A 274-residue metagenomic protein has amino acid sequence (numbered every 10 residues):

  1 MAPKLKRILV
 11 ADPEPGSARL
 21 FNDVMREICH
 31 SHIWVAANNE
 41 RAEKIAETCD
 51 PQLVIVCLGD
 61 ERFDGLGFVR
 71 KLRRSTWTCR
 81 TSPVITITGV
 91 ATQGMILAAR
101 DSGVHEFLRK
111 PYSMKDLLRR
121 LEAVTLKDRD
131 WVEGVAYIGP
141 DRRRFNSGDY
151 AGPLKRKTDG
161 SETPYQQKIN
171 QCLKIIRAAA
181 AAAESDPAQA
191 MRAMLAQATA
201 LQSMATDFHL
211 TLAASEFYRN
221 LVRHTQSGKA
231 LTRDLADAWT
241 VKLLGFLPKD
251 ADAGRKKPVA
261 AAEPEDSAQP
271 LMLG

Functional and structural regions predicted by a protein language model:
K4-M25, V35, V54: Conserved acidic segment of CheY-like receiver
G16, L20, Y112-T125, E133: C-terminal output helix
V35-L53: Acidic, metal-coordinating helix/loop segments flanking the phosphotransfer/catalytic sites of two-component signaling
D64-R80: Short amphipathic alpha-helix used as the core "switch/output" element in two-component signaling
G67, R80, V90-E106, R119 (+2 more regions): Alpha4 helix (beta4-alpha4-beta5 surface) of REC/receiver domains from two-component response regulators
L126-A182: CheY-like receiver
L173-I176, A182-G274: Flexible loop/N-cap segments at domain edges
